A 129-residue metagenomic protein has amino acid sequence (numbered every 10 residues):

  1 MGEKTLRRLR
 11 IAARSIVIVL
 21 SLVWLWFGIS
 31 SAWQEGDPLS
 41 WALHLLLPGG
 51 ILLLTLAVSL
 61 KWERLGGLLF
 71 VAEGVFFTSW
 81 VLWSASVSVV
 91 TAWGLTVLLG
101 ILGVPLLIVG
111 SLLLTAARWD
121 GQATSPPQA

Functional and structural regions predicted by a protein language model:
M1-S21: Cytosolic juxtamembrane helix and N-cap/initiation of the first transmembrane helix
T5-R8, W24-D37: Short juxtamembrane and helix-loop transition motifs at transmembrane-helix boundaries in membrane proteins
R10, G103-A129: Membrane-water interface at the C-terminal end of transmembrane alpha helices
L20-F27, A72-S84: Aromatic-anchored segments of alpha-helical transmembrane domains
S40-I51, L95-V104: Alpha-helical transmembrane segments of polytopic membrane proteins
L53-A57, S79: Alpha-helical transmembrane segments of multipass membrane proteins
L56-L69: Membrane-helix interface "capping/anchor" motifs
L68, T78-L98: Membrane-helix boundary connector in multi-pass membrane proteins
